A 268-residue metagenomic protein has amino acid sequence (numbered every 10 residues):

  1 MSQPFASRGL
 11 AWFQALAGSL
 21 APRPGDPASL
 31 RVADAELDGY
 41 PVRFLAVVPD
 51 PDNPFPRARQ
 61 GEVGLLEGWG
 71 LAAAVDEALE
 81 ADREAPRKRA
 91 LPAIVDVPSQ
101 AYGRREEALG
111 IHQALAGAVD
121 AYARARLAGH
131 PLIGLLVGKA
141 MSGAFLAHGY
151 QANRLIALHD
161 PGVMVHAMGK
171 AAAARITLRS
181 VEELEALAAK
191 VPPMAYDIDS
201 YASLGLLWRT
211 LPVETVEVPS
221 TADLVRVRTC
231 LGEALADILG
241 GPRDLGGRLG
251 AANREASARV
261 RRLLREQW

Functional and structural regions predicted by a protein language model:
M1-P24, A174, L178-W268: Amphipathic alpha-helical segments at domain termini/boundaries
R23-P41: N-terminal short beta-loop-beta anion/metal-coordinating cradle
D38-W69: STAS-typified acidic loop motif
F44-A46, A93, G134: Structural beta-sheet core signal
F55-R59, Y102-E107: Short acidic, glycine/proline-rich loop/turn micro-motifs
G64-A78, L109-V119, L224-L231: Well-ordered, non-membrane alpha-helical segments in soluble/globular domains
W69-Y102: A structural preference for short, pocket-lining loop segments at secondary-structure junctions
E106-D223: Conserved catalytic cores of soluble enzyme domains, especially glycine-rich substrate-binding beta-alpha loops
